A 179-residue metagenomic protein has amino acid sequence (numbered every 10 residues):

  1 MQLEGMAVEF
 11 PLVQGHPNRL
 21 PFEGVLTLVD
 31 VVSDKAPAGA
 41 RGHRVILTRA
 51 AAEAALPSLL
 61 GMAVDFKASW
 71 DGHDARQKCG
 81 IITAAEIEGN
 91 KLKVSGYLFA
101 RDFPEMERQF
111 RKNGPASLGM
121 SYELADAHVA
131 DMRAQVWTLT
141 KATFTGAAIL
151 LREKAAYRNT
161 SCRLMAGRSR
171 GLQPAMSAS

Functional and structural regions predicted by a protein language model:
M1-F22, R133-Q135, R163-S179: Intrinsically disordered, low-complexity terminal tails
M1-L60: Polar/acidic, low-complexity leader/linker segments enriched in S/T/G and N/D
M6-V13, K78-I87, H128: Short amphipathic beta-strand and strand-loop transition segments with alternating hydrophobic
G15, H43, G72-H73, N90 (+1 more regions): Intrinsic-disorder/low-complexity loop/linker signature
L20-G24, M62-V64, L92, M120 (+1 more regions): A broad, low-specificity signal marking well-ordered, structured residues that form hydrophobic/aromatic
T27-A38, A54, W70-A75, R101-R108: Short, surface-exposed beta-strand/loop "edge" segments at domain boundaries and coil↔beta transitions
S58-G72, L118-M120: Short conserved beta-strand and strand-loop elements enriched in small hydrophobics with frequent Asp/Gly
T83-M176: Residue microenvironments linked to proteolytic maturation and disulfide-stabilized extracellular modules
